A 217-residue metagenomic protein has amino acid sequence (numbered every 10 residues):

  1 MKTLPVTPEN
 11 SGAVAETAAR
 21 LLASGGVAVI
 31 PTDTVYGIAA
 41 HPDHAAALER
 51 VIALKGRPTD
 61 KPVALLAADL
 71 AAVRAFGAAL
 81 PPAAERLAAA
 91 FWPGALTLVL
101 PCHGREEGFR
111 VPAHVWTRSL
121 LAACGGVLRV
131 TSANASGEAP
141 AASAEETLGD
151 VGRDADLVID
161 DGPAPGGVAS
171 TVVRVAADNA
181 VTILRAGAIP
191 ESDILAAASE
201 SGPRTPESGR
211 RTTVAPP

Functional and structural regions predicted by a protein language model:
M1-G202, E207-P217: Active-site-adjacent structural elements in enzyme catalytic cores
